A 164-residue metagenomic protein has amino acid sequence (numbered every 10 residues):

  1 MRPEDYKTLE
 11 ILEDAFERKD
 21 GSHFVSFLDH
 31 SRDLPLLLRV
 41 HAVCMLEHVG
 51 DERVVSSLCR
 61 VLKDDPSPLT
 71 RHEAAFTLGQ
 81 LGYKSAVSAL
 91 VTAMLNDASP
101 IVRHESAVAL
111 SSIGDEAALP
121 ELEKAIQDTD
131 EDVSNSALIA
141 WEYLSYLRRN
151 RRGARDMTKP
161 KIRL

Functional and structural regions predicted by a protein language model:
R2-D5, L36-L37, E52, P68-L69 (+4 more regions): Alpha-helix N-cap/helix-start positions at coil->helix boundaries
Y6-K19, S26-F27, R32-V49: Alpha-helical segment of the N-proximal tetratricopeptide repeat
T8-I11, A42, A74, S106 (+1 more regions): Conserved hydrophobic register position within alpha-solenoid helical repeats
D14-A15, M45, T77, A109 (+2 more regions): Core register positions within helices of long alpha-helical scaffolds
A15-S31, D51-D64, Y83-L95, D115-Q127 (+1 more regions): Amphipathic alpha-helical scaffolding segments comprising HEAT/armadillo-like alpha-solenoid repeats
L46, V61-L62, A74-L78, A93-M94 (+3 more regions): TPR/Sel1-like alpha-solenoid repeat signature
D65-K84: Helix-adjacent hinge/juxtasegments
D130-W141, G153-A154: Solenoidal tandem-repeat scaffolds enriched in leucines and small polar residues
